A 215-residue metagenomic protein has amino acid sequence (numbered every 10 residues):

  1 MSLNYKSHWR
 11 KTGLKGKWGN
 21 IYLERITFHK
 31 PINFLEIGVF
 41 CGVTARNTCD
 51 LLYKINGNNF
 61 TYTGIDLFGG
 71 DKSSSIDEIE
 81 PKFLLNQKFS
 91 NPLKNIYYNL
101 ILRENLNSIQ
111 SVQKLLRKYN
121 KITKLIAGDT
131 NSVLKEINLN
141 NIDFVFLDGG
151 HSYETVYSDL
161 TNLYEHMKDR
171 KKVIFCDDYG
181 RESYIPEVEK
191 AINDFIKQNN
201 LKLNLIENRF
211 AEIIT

Functional and structural regions predicted by a protein language model:
M1-T215: A short alpha-helical cap/connector motif
